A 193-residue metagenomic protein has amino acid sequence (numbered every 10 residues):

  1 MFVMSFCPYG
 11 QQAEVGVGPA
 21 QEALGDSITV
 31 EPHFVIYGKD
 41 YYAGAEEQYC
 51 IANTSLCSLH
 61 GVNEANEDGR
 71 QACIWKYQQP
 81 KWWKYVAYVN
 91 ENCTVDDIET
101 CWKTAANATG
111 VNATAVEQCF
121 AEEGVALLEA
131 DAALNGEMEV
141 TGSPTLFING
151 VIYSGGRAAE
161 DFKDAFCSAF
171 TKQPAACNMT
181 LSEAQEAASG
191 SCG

Functional and structural regions predicted by a protein language model:
M1-S5, Q11-A108, T180-G193: Structural alpha/beta surface segment adjacent to cysteine/selenocysteine redox centers across thiol/disulfide enzymes
F2-M4, V15-E22, N92-G193: C-terminal cap of thioredoxin/glutaredoxin-like
